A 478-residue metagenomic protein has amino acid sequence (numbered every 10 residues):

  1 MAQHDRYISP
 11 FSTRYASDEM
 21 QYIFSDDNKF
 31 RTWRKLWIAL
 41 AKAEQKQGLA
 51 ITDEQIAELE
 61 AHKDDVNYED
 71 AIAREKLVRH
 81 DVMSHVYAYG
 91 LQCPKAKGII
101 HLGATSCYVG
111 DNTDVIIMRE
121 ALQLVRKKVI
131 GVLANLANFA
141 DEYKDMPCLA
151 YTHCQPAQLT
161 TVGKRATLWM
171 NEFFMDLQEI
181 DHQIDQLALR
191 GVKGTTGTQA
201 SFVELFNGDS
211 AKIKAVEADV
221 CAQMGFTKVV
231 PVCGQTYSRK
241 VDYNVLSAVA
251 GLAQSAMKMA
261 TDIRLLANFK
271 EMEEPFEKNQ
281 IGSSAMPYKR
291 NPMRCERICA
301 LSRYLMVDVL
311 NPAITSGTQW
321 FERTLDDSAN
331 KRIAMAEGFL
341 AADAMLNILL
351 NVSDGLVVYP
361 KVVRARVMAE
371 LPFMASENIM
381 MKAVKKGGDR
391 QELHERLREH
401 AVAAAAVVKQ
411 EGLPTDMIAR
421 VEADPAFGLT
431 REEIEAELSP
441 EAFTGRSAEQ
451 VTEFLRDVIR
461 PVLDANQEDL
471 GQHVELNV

Functional and structural regions predicted by a protein language model:
A2-A200, F206-C221, G282-S283, M293-R297 (+5 more regions): A helix-coil-helix interface module used to build multimeric assemblies and to scaffold catalytic/cofactor sites
Q21-S25, D70-I72, Q280-A300, E322-E337 (+4 more regions): Short beta-alpha connecting loops at secondary-structure transitions that line or flank enzyme active sites
L40-A43, V125, V129-V132, L136-F139 (+14 more regions): Amphipathic alpha-helices that form helix-helix packing interfaces
D141-G163, E273-K289, E322-A329, D354-M374: Glycine-rich cofactor-pocket loops
A218-Q235: A short, charged helix-loop
T236-E271, Q280-A341: A conserved active-site cap/scaffold subdomain adjacent to cofactor or substrate pockets
E273, R396-A403: Active/binding-pocket-proximal capping segment
Y304-R390, R396: Long, amphipathic alpha-helical stalk/connector segments used for oligomerization, subunit docking, or mechanical
